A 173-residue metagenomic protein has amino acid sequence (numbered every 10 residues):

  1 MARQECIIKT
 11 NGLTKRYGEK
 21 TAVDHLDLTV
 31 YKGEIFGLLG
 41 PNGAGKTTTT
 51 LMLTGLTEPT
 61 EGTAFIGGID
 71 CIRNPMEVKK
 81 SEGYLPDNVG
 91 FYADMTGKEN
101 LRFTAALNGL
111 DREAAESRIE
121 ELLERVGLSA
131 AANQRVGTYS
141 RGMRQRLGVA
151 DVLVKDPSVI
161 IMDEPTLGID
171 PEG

Functional and structural regions predicted by a protein language model:
P41-G45: Walker A (P-loop) phosphate-binding loop of ABC-type ATPase nucleotide-binding domains
G62-R73, E77-V78, E82: Conserved ABC transporter NBD signature motif
R102, A106, E113-A131: Conserved ABC ATPase "signature" region
D156: Conserved catalytic motifs of ABC-family nucleotide-binding domains
I160-E164, I169: Catalytic Walker B motif of ABC-type/P-loop ATPase nucleotide-binding domains
